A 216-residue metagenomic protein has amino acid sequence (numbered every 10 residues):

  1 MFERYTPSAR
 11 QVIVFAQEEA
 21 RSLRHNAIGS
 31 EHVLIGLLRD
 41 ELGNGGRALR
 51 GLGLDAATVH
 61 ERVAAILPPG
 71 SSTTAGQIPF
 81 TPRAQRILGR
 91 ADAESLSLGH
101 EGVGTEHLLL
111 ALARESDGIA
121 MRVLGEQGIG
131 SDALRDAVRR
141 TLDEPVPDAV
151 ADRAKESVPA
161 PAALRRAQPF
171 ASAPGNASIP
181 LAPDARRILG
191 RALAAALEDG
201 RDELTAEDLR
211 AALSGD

Functional and structural regions predicted by a protein language model:
M1-D216: Histone-fold recognition with a strong bias for associated Lys/Arg-rich disordered tails
